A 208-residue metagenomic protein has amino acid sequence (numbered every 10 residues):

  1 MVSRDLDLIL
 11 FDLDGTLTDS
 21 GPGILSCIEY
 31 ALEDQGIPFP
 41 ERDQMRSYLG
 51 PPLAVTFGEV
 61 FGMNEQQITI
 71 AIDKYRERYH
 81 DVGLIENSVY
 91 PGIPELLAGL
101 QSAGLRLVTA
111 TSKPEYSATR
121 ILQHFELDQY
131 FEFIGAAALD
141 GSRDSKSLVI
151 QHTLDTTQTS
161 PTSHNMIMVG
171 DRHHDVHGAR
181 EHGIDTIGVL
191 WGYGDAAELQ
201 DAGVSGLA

Functional and structural regions predicted by a protein language model:
V2-R4, S102-L105, T156-S163: Glycine-rich phosphate-binding loop signature in dinucleotide/nucleotide-binding domains
V2-S47, F61: Active-site neighborhood of HAD-like aspartate-dependent phosphohydrolases
I28, L96-L122, F131: Substrate-recognition element of Asp-dependent hydrolases with the DxDx(T/V) motif
A31-L32, P52-Q66, I121, V149 (+1 more regions): Helix-loop "lid/cap" segments that line or gate small-molecule binding pockets
G58-A98, A103: Metal-dependent phosphoesterase signature
E115-I167, H173-H182: Substrate-recognition "cap/lid" segment bordering the active-site pocket of phosphatases
I167-A208: Acidic, Mg2+-coordinating phosphoryl-transfer loop and its flanking beta/alpha structural elements, shared across
